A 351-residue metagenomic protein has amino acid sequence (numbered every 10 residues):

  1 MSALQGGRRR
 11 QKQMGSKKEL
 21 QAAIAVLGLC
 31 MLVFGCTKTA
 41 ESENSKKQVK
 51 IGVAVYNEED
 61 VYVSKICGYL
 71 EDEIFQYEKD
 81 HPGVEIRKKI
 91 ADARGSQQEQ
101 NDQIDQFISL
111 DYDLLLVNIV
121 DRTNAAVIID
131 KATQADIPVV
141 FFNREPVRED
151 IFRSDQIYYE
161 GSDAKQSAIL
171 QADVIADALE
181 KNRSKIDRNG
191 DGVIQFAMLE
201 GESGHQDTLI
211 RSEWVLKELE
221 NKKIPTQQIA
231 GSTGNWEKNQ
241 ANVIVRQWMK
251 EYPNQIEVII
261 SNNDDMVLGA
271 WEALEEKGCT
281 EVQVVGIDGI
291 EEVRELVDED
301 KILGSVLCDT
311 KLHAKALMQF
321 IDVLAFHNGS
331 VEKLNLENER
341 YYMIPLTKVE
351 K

Functional and structural regions predicted by a protein language model:
M1-K50, H81, D130-A135: Short, low-complexity disordered leader/linker segments with a strong preference for bacterial N-terminal type II
C36, K47, E58, G192-S203 (+1 more regions): Hinge/cleft segment of the Venus flytrap/periplasmic-binding protein
V55-C67, K88-E99, D121, N143 (+6 more regions): Hinge/beta->alpha junction and helix N-cap segments in small-molecule ligand-binding domains
E71-K88, N221-K223: Signal peptide-proximal N-terminal region of secreted/periplasmic/extracellular or secretory-lumen proteins
Q100, Y159-D191, A241, V293 (+1 more regions): Hydrophobic alpha-helical segments within soluble ligand-binding/sensing domains
D105, V117-Q134, V139, V215 (+1 more regions): Hydrophobic alpha-helical
I128-Q166, D187-G192, I290-D298, I302-L303: Flexible loop/hinge segments that line or gate small-molecule binding clefts
V258-S261, E272-K311, K315-N338: Exported/periplasmic ABC-transporter solute-binding proteins
